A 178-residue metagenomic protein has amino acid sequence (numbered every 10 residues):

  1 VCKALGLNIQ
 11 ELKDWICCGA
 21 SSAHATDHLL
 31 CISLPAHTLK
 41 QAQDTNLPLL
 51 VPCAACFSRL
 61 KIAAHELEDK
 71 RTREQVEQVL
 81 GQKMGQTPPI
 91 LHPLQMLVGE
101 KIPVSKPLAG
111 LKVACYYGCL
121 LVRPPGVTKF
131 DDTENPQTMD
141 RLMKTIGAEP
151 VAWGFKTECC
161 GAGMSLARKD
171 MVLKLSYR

Functional and structural regions predicted by a protein language model:
V1-R178: Iron-sulfur cluster-binding electron-transfer modules in prokaryotic oxidoreductases
